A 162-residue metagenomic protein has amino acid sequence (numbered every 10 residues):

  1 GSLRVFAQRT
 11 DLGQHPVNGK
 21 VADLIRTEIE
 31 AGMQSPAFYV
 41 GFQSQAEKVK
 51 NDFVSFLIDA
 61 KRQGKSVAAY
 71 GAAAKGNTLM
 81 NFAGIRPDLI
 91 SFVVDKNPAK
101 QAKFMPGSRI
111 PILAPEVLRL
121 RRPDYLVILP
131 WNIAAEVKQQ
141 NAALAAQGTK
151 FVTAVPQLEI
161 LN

Functional and structural regions predicted by a protein language model:
G1-Q45: Flexible, glycine-/basic-rich loop-and-beta segments that form/coincide with the SAM-dependent methyltransferase
Q45-Q63: A short, well-structured juxtamembrane/interface segment
A60-N81: Glycine-rich adenosine-cofactor-binding loop
N77-T78, K96-P98: Conserved SAM-binding loop
T78-S91: Substrate-recognition/cap helix-loop segment adjacent to the acidic, metal-dependent catalytic center of Asp-based
S91-K96, V152-T153: Short internal beta-strands
P98-F104, E116-V117: Conserved nucleotide-cofactor-binding alpha/beta core module
R109-N162: Phosphate-bearing ligand-interacting subdomains that bind or position ATP/ADP/UDP/GDP/NAD(P) or nucleotide-linked
